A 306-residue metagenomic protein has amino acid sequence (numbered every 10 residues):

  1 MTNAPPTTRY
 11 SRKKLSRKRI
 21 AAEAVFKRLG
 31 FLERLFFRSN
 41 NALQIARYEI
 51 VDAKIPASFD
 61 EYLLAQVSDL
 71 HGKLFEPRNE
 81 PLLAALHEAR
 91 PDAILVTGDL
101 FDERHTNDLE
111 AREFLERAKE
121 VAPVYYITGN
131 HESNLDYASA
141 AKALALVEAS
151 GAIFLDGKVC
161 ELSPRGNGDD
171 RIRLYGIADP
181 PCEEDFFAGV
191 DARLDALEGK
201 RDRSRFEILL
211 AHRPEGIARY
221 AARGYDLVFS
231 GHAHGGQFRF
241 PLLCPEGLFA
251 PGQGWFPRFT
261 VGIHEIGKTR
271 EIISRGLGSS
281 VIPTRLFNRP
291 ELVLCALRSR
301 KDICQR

Functional and structural regions predicted by a protein language model:
M1-I20, F101-A111, G216-L227: N-terminal short leaders/motifs
T2-A46, V51, F259, E265-R306: Acidic, His/Gly-rich catalytic cores of divalent-metal-dependent hydrolytic chemistry
N3, L15-F26, R47-K54, E80-L86 (+4 more regions): Short low-complexity stretches enriched in small and charged residues
K18-F114: N-terminal active-site segment of His-dependent metallophosphoesterases
K54-A57, L70-G72, E132-F229, A233-H234 (+3 more regions): Conserved catalytic scaffold of divalent metal-dependent phosphoesterases
L63-Q66, I94-V96, Y126, L209 (+1 more regions): Residue-level marker for buried hydrophobic side chains located in beta-strands that build the well-ordered beta-sheet
E76-P164, F256: Core catalytic region of metal-dependent phosphoesterases/phosphodiesterases, especially metallo-beta-lactamase-like
T106, H234-F240: Di-metal (Zn2+ and/or Mg2+/Mn2+) metal-binding site signature of metallo-dependent hydrolases with the MBL/beta-CASP
